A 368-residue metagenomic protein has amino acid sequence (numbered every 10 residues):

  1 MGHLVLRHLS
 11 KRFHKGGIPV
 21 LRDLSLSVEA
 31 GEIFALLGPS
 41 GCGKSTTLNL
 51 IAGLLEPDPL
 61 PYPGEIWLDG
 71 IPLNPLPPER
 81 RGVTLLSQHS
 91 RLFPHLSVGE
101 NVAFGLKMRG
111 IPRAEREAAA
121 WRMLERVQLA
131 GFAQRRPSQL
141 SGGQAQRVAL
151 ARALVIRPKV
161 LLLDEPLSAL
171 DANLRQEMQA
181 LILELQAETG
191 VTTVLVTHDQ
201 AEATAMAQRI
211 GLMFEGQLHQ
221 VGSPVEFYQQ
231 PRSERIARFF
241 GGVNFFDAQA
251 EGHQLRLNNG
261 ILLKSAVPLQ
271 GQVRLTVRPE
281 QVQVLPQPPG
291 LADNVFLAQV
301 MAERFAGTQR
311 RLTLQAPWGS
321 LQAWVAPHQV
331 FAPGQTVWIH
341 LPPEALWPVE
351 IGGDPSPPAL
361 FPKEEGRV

Functional and structural regions predicted by a protein language model:
V5, S27, W67, W338-H340: ABC ATPase nucleotide-binding domain
L24-A35, F93: Pre-Walker A (P-loop) beta-loop-beta motif of ABC nucleotide-binding domains
L37-P39: The feature captures the beta-strand-to-loop junction immediately N-terminal to the Walker
A52: Helix-to-loop junction immediately C-terminal to a conserved catalytic motif
L60-I71: Conserved ABC transporter NBD signature motif
G82, L92-R235: ABC ATPase nucleotide-binding domains
Q254, N258-E303, Q329-P362, V368: Glycine/charge-rich catalytic "coupling/switch" loops of P-loop NTPases
